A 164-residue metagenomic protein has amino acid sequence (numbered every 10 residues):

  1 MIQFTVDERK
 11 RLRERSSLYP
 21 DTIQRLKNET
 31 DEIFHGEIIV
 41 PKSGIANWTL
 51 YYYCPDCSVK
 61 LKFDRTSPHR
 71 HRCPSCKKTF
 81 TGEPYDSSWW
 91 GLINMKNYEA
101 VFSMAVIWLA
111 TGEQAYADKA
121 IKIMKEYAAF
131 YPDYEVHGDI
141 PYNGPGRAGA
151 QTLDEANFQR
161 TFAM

Functional and structural regions predicted by a protein language model:
M1-M164: Extracellular glycan-targeting catalytic surfaces
